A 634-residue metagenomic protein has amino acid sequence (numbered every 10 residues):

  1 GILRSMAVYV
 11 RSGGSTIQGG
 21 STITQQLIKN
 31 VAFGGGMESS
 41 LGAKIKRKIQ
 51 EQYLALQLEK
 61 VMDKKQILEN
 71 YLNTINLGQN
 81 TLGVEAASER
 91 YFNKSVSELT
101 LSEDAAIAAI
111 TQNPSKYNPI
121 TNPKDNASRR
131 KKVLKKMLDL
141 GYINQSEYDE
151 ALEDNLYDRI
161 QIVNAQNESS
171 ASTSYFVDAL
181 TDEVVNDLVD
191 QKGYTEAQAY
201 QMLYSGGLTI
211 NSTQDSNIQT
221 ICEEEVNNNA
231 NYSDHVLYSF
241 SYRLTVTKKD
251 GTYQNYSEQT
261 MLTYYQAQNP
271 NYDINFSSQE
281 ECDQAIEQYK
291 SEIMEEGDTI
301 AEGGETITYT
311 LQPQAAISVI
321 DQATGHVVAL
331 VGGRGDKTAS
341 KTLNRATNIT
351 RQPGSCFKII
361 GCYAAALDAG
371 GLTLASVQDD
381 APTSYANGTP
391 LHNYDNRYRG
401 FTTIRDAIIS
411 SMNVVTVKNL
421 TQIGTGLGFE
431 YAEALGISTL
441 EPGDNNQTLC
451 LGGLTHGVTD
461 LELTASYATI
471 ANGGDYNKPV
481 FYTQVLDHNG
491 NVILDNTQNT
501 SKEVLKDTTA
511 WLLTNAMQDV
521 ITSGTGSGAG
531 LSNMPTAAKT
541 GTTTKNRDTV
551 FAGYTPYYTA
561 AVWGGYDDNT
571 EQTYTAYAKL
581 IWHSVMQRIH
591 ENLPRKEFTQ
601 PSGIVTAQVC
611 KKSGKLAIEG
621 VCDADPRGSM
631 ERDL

Functional and structural regions predicted by a protein language model:
G1, L82-V84, N144-D149, F357 (+4 more regions): Short, well-structured active-site flanking segments
G1-D149, N164, A197-A199, R334-D336 (+3 more regions): Peptidoglycan glycan-strand catalytic modules in the bacterial/periplasmic cell-wall system
G1-Y9, S340-A364: Active/ligand-binding-proximal structured segments within catalytic/core domains that scaffold catalytic residues
R11-G35, N164-S169, G371-G428, H488-D519: Conserved catalytic neighborhood of penicillin-recognizing serine enzymes
M137, C222, T324-G325, R351-Q378 (+5 more regions): Active-site SXXK
Q145-Y272: Non-catalytic structural connector segments
S212-Y232, Y238, Y242, V246 (+6 more regions): A penicillin-recognizing enzyme superfamily signal
T389-N393, G424-A465: Mid-domain, small-residue-enriched loop/turn segments at the edges of structured enzyme/sensor domains
